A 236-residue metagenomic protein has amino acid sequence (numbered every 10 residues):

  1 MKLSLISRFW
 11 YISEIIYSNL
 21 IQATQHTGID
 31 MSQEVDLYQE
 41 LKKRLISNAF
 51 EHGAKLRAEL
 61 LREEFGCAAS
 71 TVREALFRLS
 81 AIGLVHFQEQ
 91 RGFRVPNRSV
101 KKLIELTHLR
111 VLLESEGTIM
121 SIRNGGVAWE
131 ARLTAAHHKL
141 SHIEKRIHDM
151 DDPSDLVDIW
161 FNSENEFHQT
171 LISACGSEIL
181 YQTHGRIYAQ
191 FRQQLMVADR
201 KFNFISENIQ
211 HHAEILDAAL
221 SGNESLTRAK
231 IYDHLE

Functional and structural regions predicted by a protein language model:
M1-Q22, R200-E236: C-terminal regulatory/effector modules of DNA-binding transcriptional regulators
M1-R123: Short linear motifs at protein or domain termini
S32, D158, I205-S206: Short helix-capping and inter-helix turn/linker motifs at the boundaries of alpha-helical repeat units
V35, V111, T134, S206-I209: Amphipathic alpha-helical repeat elements characteristic of tetratricopeptide repeat
S47-N48, I143, G222: Generic structural signal for alpha-helix termini and adjacent loop/cap motifs
S99-V100, L195-A198: Short alpha-helical transmembrane interface motifs in multi-pass membrane proteins
I122-R123, G176, R200-K201: Short helix-capping/hinge motifs at transmembrane helix termini and TM-loop junctions
V127-M196, Q210-A218, L226-E236: Conserved amphipathic alpha-helical segments that form helical-bundle/coiled-coil interaction surfaces
